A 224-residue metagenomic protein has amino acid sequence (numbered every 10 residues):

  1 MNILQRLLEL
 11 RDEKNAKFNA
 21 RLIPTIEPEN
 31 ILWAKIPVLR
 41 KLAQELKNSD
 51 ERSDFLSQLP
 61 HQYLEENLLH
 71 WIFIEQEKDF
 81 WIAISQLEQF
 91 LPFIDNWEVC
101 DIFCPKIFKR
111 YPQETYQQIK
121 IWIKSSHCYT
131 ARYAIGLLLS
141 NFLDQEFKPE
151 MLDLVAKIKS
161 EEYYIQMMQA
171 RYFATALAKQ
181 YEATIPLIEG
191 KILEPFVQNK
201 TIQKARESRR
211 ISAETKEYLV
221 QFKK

Functional and structural regions predicted by a protein language model:
M1-K224: Alpha-helical scaffold domains
